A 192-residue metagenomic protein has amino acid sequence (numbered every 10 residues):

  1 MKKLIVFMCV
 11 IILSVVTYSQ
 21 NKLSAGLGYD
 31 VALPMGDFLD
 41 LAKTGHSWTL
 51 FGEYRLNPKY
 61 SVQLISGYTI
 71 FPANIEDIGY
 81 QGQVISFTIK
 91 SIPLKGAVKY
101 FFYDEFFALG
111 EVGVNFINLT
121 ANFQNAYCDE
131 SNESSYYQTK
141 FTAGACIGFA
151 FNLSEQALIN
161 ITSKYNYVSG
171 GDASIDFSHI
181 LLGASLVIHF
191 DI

Functional and structural regions predicted by a protein language model:
M1-L4, Q20: Positively charged n-region of N-terminal signal peptides that target proteins for export
L4-L13: Sec-dependent N-terminal signal peptides
V15-S19: Sec/Tat signal peptide C-region and signal peptidase I cleavage site
Q20, N57-K59, Y103-E105, N152-Q156 (+1 more regions): Outer-membrane beta-barrel channels and translocator barrels
S24-G26, F151-L153, L158, S178-I192: Outer-membrane beta-barrel "beta-signal"
L27-V31, W48-Y54, Y68, L94-Y100 (+4 more regions): Residues on the lipid-exposed face of transmembrane beta-strands in outer-membrane beta-barrel proteins
M35-L41, T69-I92, F116-K140, S169-I175 (+1 more regions): Flexible, solvent-exposed loop segments that connect beta-strands
D40-E105: Glycine- and aromatic-enriched membrane insertion/assembly motifs of diderm outer-membrane and organelle channel
